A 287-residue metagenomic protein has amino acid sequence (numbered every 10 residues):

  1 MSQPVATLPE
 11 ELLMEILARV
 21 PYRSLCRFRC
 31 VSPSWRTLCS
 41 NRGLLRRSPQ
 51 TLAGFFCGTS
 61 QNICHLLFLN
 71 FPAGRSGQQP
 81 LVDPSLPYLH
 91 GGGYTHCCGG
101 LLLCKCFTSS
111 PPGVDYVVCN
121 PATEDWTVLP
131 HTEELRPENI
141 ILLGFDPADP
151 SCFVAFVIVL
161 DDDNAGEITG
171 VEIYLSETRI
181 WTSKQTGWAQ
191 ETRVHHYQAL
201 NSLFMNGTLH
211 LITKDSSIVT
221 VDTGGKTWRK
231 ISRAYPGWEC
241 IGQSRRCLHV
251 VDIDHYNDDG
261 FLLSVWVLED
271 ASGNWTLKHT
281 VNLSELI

Functional and structural regions predicted by a protein language model:
M1-I287: N-terminal entry/capping and adjacent linker segments that precede and initiate structured domains
